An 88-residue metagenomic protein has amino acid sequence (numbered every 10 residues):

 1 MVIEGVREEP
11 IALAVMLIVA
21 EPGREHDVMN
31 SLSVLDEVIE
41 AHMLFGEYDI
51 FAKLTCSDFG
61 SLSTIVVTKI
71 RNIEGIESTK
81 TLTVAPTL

Functional and structural regions predicted by a protein language model:
M1-L88: A compositional/biophysical signature of low hydrophobicity enriched in polar/charged and small residues
